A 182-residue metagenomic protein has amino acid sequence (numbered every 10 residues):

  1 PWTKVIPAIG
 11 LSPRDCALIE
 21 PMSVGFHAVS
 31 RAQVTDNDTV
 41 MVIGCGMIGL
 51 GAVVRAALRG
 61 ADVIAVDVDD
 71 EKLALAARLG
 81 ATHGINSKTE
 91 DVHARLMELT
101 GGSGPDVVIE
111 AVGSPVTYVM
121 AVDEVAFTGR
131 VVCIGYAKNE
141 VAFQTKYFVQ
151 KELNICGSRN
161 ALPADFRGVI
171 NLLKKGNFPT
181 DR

Functional and structural regions predicted by a protein language model:
P1-I6: Glycine-rich phosphate/adenylate-binding loop and adjacent beta-alpha elements of nucleotide- or dinucleotide-binding
L11-E90: Mid-domain Rossmann-like dinucleotide-binding core that forms the NAD(H)/NADP(H) cofactor-binding site
D38, G129-R130: Glycine-centered, small-residue-biased loops immediately flanking beta-strands in adenine/cofactor-binding cores
A81, G104-P105, T180: Local beta-strand N-terminus motif with an aromatic residue
H93-E98, K138-R182: C-terminal substrate-binding/catalytic core of Rossmann-like NAD(P)-dependent dehydrogenases/reductases
L99-V107: A glycine-rich helix->loop->beta "capping" turn within Rossmann-like NAD(P)(H)-dependent oxidoreductase domains
I109, V132: N-terminal Rossmann-like NAD(P) cofactor-binding module of classical short-chain dehydrogenase/reductase
V125-F127: Helix-to-beta-strand junctions that scaffold the AdoMet/dcAdoMet cofactor pocket in Class I SAM-dependent enzymes
